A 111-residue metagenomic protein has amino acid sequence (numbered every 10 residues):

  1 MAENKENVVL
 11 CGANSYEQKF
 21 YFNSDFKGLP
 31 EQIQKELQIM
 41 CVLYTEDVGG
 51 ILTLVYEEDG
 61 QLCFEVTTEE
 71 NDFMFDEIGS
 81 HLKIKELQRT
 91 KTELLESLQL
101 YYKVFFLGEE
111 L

Functional and structural regions predicted by a protein language model:
M1-D47: Negatively charged, low-complexity tracts enriched in Asp/Glu with abundant Ser/Thr
M1-E3, E93, E109-L111: Non-catalytic accessory regions used for complex assembly or targeting
Y16, F20-F22, F26, F64 (+2 more regions): Phenylalanine-focused residue identity feature
L29-I33, C41, I84, L95 (+1 more regions): Short, structured coil/loop segments at alpha-helix boundaries
E46-Y102: Amphipathic protein-protein interaction modules
L100-K103, L107-E110: Charged/polar positions within long, soluble alpha-helices
